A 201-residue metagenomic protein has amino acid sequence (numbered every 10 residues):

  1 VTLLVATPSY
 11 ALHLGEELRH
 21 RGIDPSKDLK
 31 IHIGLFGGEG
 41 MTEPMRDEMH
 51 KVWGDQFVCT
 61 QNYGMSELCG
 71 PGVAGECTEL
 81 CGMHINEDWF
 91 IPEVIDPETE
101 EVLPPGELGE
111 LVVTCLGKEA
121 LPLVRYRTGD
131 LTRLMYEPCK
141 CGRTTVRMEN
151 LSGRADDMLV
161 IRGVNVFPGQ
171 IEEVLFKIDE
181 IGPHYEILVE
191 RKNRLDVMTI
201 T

Functional and structural regions predicted by a protein language model:
V1-T201: Active-site glycine/GP-rich loop and adjacent strand/helix microenvironment that borders small-molecule binding pockets
